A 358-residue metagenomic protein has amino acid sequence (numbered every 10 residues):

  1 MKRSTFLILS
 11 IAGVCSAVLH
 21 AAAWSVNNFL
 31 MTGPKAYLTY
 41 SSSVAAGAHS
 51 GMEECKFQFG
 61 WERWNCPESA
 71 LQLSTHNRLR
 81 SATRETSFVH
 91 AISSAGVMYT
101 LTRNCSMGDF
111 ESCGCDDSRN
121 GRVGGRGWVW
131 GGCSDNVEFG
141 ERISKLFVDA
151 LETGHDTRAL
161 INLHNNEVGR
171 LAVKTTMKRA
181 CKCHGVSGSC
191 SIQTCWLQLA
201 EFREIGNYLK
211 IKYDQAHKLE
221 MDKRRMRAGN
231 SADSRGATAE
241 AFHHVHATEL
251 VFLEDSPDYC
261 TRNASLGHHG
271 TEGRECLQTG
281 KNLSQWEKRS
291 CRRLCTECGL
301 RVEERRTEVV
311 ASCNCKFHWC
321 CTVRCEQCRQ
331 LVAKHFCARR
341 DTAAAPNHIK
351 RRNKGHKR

Functional and structural regions predicted by a protein language model:
M1-G13: Classical eukaryotic N-terminal signal peptides for Sec-dependent ER targeting/secretion, especially the positively
G13-R358: Long, position-biased, composition-driven segments near the start of the mature protein
